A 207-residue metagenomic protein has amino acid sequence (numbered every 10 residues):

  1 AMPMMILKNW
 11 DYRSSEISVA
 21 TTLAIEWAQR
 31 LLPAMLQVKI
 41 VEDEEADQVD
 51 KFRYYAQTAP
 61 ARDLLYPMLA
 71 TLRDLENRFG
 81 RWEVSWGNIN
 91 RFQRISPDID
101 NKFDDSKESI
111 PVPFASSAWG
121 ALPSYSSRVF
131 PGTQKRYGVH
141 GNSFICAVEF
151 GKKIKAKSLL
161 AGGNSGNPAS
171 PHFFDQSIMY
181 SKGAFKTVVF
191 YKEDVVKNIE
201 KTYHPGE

Functional and structural regions predicted by a protein language model:
A1-E207: Acidic, low-complexity N-terminal propeptides/linkers enriched in Ser/Thr/Asp/Gly that mediate export, maturation
